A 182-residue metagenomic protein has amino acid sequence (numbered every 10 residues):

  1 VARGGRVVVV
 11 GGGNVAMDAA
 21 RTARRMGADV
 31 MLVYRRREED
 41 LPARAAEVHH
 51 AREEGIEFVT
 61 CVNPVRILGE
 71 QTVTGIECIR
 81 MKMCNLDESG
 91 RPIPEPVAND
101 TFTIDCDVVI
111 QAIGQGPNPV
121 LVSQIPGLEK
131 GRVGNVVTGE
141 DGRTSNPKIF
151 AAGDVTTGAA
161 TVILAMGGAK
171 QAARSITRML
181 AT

Functional and structural regions predicted by a protein language model:
V1-A28: Rossmann-like NAD(P)H-binding beta-loop-alpha module
V1-G4, L86-A159: FAD-site-proximal beta/loop scaffold in flavoenzymes
G12, R35-R37, D154: Cofactor-binding loop segments of dinucleotide-utilizing enzymes, especially the Rossmann-like FAD- and NAD(P)+-binding
A19, V155-T182: A conserved FAD-binding loop/helix module that cradles the flavin
A20-R66: Rossmann-like dinucleotide-binding cores of NAD(P)H-dependent redox enzymes
C61-V73, R80-C84: A conserved short coil-to-beta-strand element within the FAD-binding core of flavoproteins
